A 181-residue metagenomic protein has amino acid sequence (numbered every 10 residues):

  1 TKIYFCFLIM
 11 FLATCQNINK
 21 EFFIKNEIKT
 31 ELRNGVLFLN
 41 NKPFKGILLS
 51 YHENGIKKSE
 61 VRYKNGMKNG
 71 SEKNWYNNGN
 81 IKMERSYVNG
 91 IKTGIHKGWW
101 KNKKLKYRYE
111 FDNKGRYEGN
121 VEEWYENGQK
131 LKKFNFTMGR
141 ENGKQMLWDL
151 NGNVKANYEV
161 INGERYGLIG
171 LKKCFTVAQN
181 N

Functional and structural regions predicted by a protein language model:
I3-L12: Sec-dependent N-terminal signal peptides
F11-N181: Glycine/tyrosine- and acidic-biased, solvent-exposed loop/turn segments at the edges of beta-strands
